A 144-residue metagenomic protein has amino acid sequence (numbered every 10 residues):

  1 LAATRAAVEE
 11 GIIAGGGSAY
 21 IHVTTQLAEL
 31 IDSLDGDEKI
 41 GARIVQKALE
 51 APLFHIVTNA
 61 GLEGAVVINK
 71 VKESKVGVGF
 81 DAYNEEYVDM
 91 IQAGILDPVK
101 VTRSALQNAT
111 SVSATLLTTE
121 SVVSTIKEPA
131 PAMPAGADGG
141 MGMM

Functional and structural regions predicted by a protein language model:
L1-M144: Extended, low-charge hydrophobic alpha-helical regions
